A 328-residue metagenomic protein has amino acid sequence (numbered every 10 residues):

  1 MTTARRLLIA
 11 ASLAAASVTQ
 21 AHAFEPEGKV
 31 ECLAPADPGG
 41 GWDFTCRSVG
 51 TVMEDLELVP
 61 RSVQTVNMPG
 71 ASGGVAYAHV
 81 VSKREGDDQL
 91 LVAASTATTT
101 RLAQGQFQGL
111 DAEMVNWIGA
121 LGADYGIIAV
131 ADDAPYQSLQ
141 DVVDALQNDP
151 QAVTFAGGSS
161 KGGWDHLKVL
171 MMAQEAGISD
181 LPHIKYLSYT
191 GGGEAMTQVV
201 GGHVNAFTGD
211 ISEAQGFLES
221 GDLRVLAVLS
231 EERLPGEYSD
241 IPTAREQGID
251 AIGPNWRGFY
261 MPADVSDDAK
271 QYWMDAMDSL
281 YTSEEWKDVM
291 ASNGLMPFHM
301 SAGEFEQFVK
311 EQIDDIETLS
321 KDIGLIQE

Functional and structural regions predicted by a protein language model:
M1-L8: Bacterial N-terminal signal peptides that target proteins for export
A15-H22: C-terminal segment of classical bacterial N-terminal signal peptides
H22-M114, K161, I178-A206, H299-M300 (+1 more regions): N-terminal (or domain-start) structured segment
F24-V30, D55, H79-L90, L102-E194 (+2 more regions): Hinge/capping helix and adjacent helix->loop/strand transition within the periplasmic-binding protein
E27-K29, D267-E328: An extracytoplasmic/periplasmic, membrane-proximal ligand-sensing/linker region
P69, A152, G157-D240: Ligand-binding pocket segment of bilobal, Venus flytrap-like solute-binding proteins
T96-T98, A123, D133, I211-S212 (+1 more regions): Solvent-exposed coil/turn segments that connect beta secondary-structure elements in extracytoplasmic/periplasmic
I118-Y125, L218-E219, S230, D250-N255: Short Pro/Gly-enriched coil loops immediately N-terminal to beta-strands
